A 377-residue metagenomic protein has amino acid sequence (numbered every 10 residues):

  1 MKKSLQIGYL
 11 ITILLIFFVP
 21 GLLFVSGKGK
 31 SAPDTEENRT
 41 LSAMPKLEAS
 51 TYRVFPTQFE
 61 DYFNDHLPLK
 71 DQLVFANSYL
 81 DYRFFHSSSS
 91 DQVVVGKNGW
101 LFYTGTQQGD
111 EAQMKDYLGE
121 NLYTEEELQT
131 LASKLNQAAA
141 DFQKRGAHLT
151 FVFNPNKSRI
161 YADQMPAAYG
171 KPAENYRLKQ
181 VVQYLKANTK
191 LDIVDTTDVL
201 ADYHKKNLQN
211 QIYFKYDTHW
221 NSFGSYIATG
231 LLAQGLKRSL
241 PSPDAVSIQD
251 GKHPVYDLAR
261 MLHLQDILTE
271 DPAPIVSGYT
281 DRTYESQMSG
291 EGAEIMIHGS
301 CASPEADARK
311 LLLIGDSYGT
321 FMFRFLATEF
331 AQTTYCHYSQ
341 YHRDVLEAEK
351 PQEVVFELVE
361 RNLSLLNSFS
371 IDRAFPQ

Functional and structural regions predicted by a protein language model:
M1-Q377: Extracellular glycan-modifying ectodomains
